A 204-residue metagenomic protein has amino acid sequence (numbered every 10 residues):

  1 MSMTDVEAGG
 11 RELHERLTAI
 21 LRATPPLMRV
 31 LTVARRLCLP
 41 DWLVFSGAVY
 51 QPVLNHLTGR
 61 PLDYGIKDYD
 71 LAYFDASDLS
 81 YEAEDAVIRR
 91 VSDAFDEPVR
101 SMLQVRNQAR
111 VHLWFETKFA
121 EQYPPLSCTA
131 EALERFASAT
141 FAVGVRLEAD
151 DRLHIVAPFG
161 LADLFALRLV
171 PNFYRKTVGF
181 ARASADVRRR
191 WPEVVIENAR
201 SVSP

Functional and structural regions predicted by a protein language model:
M1-P204: Catalytic cores of the polymerase beta-like nucleotidyltransferase superfamily and closely associated nucleotide
